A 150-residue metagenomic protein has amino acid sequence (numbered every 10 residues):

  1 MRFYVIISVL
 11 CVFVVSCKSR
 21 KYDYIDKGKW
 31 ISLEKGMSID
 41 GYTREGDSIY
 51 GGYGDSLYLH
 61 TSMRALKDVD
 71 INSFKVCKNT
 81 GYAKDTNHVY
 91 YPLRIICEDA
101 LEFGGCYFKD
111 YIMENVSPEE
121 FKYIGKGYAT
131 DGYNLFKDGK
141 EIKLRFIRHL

Functional and structural regions predicted by a protein language model:
M1-Y4: Positively charged n-region of N-terminal signal peptides that target proteins for export
I7-L10: Extended, acidic/polar low-complexity N-terminal regions with helical/coil propensity
F13-S16: C-terminal motif of bacterial Sec signal peptides marking the signal peptidase cleavage site
S19-L150: Non-catalytic tandem-repeat scaffold regions and their flanking low-complexity/translocation tails
